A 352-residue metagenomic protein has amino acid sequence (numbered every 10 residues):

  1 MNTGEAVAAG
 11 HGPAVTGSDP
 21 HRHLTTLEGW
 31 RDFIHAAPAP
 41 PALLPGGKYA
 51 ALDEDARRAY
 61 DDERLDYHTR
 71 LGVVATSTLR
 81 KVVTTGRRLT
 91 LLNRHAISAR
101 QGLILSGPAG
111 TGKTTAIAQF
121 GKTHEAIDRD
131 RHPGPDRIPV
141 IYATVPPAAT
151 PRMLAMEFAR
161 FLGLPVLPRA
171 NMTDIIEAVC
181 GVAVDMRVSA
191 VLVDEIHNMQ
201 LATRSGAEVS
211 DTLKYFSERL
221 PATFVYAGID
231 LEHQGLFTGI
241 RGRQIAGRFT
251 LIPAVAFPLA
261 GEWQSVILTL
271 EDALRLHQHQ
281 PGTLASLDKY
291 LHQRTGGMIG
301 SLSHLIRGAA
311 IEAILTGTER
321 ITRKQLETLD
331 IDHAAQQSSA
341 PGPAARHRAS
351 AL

Functional and structural regions predicted by a protein language model:
M1-K48, G110, A260-L352: C-terminal alpha-helical "lid" subdomain
P41-R58, V83, T150-E157, P165-T223 (+3 more regions): Mid-core helix/loop region of P-loop NTP-binding domains shared across ATPases and GTPases
T69-L91: N-terminal pre-Walker A segment at the start of P-loop NTPase domains
L91-R100, P133: Phosphate-binding P-loop
K113: Conserved lysine of the Walker
A116, F120, L154: Hydrophobic positions on the alpha1 helix immediately C-terminal to the Walker A/P-loop
K122-P133, L164-P165: Post-Walker A helix-loop "phosphate-sensing" segment adjacent to the P-loop in P-loop NTPases
Q200-A202, D211-S286: The catalytic "switch" region of P-loop NTPases
